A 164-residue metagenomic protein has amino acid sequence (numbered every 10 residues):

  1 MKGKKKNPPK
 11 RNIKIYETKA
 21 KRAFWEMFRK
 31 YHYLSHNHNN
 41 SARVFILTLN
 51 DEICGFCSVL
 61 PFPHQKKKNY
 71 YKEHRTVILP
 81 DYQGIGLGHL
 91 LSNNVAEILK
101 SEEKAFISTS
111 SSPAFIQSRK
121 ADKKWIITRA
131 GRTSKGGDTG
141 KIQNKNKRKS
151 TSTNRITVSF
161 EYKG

Functional and structural regions predicted by a protein language model:
M1-K19: Conserved N-terminal entry element of GNAT/NAT acetyltransferase domains
I15-Y82: A conserved beta-strand-loop-helix scaffold within acyl/acetyltransferase catalytic domains
Q65, F115-S118: Short catalytic/ligand-binding loop motif for oxyanion handling, primarily in non-cytosolic enzymes, centered on
I78, Q83-E97: Conserved acetyl-CoA-binding loop-helix of GNAT-fold acetyltransferases
E97-P113: Conserved GNAT acetyl-CoA-binding A-motif
W125-N146: Conserved catalytic-core motifs of GNAT/GCN5-like acyltransferases
N146-G164: A conserved mid-domain beta-alpha-beta active-site/ligand-binding segment of alpha/beta enzyme cores
